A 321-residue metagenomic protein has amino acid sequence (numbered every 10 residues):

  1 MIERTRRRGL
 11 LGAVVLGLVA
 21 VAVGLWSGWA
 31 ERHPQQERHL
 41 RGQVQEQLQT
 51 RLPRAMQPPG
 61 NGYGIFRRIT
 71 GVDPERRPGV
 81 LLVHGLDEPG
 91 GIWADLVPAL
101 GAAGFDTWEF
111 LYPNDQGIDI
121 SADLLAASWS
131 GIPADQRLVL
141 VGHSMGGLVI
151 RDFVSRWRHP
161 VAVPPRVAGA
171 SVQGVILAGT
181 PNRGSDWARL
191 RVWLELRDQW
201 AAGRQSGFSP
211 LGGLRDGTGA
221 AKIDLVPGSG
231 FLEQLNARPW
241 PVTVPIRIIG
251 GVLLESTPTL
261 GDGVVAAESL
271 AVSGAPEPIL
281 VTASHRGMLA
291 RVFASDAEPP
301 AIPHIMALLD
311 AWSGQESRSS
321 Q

Functional and structural regions predicted by a protein language model:
M1-L82, D87-A99, A103-E109, A127-G131 (+1 more regions): Flexible, membrane-associating and regulatory peripheral segments of lipid-active enzymes
V83-G85, H143, T180, G251: Glycine-rich His-Gly loop
A94, A126, R151-S155: Short, hydrophobic alpha-helix immediately C-terminal to the catalytic nucleophile
E109-P113, G250: Residue-level recognition of beta-strand->loop/alpha-helix junctions
Q116-A134: Helix-loop module immediately N-terminal to the HCX5R catalytic loop in PTP-like cysteine phosphatase domains
A134-H143: Alpha/beta-hydrolase fold nucleophile elbow
G142, G146, I150: Gly/Ala-rich beta-loop-alpha elbow adjacent to hydrolase catalytic centers
V154-Q321: Helical cap/lid subdomain of alpha/beta-hydrolase-fold lipid enzymes that gates access to the catalytic pocket
